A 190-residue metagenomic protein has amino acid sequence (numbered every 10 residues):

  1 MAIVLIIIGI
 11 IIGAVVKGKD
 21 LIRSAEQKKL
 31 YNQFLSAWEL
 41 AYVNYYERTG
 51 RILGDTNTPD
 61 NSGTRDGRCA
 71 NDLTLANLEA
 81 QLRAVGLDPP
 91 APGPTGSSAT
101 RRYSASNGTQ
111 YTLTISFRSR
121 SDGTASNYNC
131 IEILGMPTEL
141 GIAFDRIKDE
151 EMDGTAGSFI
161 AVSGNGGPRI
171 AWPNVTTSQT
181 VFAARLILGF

Functional and structural regions predicted by a protein language model:
M1-R23: N-terminal single-pass transmembrane signal-anchor helix
R23-L35: Membrane-proximal amphipathic alpha-helices that sit immediately adjacent to an N-terminal transmembrane/signal-anchor
K29, T49, L53, T155-A156: Secondary-structure transition/capping residues
S36-P59, L87-D88: Alpha-helix exit/C-cap motif
D55-F190: Low-complexity, acidic interaction segments enriched in glycine
